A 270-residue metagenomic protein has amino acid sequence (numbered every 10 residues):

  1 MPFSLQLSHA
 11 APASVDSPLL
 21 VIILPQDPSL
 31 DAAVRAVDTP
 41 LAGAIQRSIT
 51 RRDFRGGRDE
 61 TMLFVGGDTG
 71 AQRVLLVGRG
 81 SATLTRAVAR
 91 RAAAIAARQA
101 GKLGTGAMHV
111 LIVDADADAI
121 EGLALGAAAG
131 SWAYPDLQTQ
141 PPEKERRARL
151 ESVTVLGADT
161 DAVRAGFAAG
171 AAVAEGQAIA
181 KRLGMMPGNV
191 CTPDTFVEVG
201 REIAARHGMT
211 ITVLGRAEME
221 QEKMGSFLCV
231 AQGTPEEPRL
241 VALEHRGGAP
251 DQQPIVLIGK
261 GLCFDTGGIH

Functional and structural regions predicted by a protein language model:
M1-G261, G267: Short amphipathic alpha-helical segment within the helicase RecA-like ATPase core that mediates nucleic-acid
